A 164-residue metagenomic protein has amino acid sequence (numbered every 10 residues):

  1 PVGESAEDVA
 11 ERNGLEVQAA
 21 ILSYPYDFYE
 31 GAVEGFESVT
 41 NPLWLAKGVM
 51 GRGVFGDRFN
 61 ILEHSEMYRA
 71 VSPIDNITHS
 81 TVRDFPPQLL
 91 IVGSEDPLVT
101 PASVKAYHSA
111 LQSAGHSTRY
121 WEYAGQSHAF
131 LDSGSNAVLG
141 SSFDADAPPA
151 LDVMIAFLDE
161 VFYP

Functional and structural regions predicted by a protein language model:
P1-S38: Primarily recognizes the serine-hydrolase "nucleophile elbow" in alpha/beta-hydrolase and SGNH/GDSL folds
V2-G3, G31-H79: Mobile cap/lid helix-loop segments that gate and shape the active-site cleft of serine hydrolases
A20-Y24, I91, Y123-A124: Alpha/beta-hydrolase-fold catalytic nucleophile elbow
Y26, S94-D96, G125-S127: Acidic beta-to-alpha connecting loop that harbors the catalytic carboxylate
D84, L89-V92, D96: Short beta-strand/loop motif that positions the catalytic acidic residue of the alpha/beta-hydrolase fold
P97-A106: Conserved alpha/beta-hydrolase "acid-adjacent" motif
Q112-G134: Catalytic histidine neighborhood in serine/cysteine hydrolases with alpha/beta-hydrolase-type architecture
A137-P164: Catalytic active-site module of serine/aspartate enzymes centered on a nucleophile-bearing elbow/loop
